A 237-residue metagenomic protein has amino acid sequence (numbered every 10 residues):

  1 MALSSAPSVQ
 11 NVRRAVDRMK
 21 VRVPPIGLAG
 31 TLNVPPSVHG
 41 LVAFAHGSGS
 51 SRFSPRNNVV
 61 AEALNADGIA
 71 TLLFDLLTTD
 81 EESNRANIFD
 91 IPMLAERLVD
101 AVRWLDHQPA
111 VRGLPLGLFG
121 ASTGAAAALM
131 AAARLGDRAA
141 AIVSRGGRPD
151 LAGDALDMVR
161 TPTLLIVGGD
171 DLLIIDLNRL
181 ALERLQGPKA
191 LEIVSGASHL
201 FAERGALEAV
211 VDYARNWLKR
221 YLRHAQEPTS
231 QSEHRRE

Functional and structural regions predicted by a protein language model:
V12, M19-L114, L200-G205, A209-V210: Serine-hydrolase catalytic machinery in alpha/beta-hydrolase-like enzymes
G117-G120, R145: Short beta-strand immediately N-terminal to the catalytic nucleophile in serine-hydrolase-like folds
G120-A128: Gly/Ala-rich beta-loop-alpha elbow adjacent to hydrolase catalytic centers
D137-P149: A conserved short beta-strand
V159, L165-V167: Short beta-strand/loop motif that positions the catalytic acidic residue of the alpha/beta-hydrolase fold
L172-L177: Conserved alpha/beta-hydrolase "acid-adjacent" motif
L185-L200: Catalytic histidine neighborhood in serine/cysteine hydrolases with alpha/beta-hydrolase-type architecture
G205-E237: Catalytic active-site module of serine/aspartate enzymes centered on a nucleophile-bearing elbow/loop
